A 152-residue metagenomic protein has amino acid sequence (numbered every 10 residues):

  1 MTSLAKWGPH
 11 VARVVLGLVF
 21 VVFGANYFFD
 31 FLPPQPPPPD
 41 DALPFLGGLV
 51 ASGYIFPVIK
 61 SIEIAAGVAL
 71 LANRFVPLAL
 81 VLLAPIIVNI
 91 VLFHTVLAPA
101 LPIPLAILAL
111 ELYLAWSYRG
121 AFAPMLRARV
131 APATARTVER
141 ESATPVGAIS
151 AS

Functional and structural regions predicted by a protein language model:
M1-F31, P57, A72-S152: Extended, low-polarity transmembrane helix blocks
V19-S61: Solvent-exposed, well-ordered loop and adjacent helix/strand elements within mature globular domains that form
I64-L71: Generic transmembrane alpha-helix motif of multi-pass integral membrane proteins
